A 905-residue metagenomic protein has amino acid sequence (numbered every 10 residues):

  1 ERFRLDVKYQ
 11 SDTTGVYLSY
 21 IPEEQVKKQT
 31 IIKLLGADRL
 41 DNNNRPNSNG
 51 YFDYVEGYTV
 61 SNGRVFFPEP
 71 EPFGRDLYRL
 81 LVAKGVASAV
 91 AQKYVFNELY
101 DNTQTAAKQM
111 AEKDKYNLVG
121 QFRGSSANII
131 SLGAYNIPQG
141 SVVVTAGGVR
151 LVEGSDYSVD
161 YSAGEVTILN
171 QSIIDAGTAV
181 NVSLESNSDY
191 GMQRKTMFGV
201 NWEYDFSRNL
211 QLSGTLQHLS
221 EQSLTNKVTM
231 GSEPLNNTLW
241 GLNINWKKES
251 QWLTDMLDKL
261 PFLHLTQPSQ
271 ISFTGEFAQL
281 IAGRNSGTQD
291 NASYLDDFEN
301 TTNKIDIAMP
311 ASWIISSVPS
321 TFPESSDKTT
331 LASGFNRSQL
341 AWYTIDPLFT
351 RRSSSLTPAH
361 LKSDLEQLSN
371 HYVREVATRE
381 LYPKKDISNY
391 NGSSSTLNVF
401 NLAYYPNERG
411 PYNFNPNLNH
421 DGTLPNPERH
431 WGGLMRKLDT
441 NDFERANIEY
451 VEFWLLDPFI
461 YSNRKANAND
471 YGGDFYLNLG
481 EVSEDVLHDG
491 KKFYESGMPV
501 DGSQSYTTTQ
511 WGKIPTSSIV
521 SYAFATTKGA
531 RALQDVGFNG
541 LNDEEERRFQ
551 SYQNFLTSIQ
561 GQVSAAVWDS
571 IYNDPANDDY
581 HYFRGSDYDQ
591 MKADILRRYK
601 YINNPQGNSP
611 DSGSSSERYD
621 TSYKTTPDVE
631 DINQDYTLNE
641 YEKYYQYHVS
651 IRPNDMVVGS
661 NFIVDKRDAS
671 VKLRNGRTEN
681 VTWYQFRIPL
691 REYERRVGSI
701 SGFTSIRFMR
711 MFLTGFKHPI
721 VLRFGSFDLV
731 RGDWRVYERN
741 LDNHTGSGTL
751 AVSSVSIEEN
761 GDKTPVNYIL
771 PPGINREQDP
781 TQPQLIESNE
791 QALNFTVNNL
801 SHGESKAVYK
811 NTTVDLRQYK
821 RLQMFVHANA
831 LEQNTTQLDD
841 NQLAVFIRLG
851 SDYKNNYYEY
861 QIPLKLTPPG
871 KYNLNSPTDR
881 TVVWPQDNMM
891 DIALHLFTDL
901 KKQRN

Functional and structural regions predicted by a protein language model:
E1-N905: Surface-exposed, low-hydrophobicity segments enriched in Gly/Pro/acidic/Ser residues that characterize the mature
